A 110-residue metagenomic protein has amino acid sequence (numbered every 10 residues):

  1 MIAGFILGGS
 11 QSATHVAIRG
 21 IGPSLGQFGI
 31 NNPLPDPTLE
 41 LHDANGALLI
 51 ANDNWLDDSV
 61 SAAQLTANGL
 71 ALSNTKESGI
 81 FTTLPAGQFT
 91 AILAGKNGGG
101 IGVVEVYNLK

Functional and structural regions predicted by a protein language model:
M1-K110: A sequence-level detector for low-complexity, Ser/Thr- and acidic-rich stretches
